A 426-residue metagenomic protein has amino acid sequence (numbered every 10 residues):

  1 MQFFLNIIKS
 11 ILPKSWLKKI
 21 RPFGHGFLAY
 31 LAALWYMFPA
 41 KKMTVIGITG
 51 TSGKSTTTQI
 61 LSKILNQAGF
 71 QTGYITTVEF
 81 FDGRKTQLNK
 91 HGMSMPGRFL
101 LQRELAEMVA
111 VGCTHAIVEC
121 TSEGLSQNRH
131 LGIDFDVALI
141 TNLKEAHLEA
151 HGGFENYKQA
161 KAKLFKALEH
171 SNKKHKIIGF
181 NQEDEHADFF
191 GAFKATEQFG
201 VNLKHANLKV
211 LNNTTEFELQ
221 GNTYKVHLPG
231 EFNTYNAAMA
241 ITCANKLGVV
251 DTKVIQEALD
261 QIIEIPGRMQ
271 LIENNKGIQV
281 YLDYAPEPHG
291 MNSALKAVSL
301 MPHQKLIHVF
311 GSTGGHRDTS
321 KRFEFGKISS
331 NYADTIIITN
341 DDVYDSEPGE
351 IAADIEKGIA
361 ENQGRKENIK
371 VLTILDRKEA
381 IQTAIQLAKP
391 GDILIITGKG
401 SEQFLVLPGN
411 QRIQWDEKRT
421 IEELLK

Functional and structural regions predicted by a protein language model:
M1-N6, W16-K19, C243-T252, E257-G267 (+1 more regions): ATP-dependent carboxylate-amine ligase
F4-Q182, H186-K194, A244-L247, P302: Phosphate-binding loop of NTP-binding sites
K42-M43, V137-V280, H303, G358-R365 (+1 more regions): Acidic, Mg2+-coordinating active-site environments of NTP-dependent enzymes
S55, N236, D283-E287: Short, conserved phosphate/pyrophosphate- and ester-handling motifs at nucleotide-, phospho-/glycolipid
T76-E79, G221, G398-G400: Short, small-residue-rich loop/turn micro-motifs
M95-Q102, K158, T234-A237, P288 (+2 more regions): Amphipathic alpha-helical transducer elements in NTP-driven molecular machines
H115, D136-V137, M239, K389-I395: Short SAM/SAH-binding signature in class I
G124-N128, H205-N207, P266, S320: A short, acidic/glycine-rich surface segment
